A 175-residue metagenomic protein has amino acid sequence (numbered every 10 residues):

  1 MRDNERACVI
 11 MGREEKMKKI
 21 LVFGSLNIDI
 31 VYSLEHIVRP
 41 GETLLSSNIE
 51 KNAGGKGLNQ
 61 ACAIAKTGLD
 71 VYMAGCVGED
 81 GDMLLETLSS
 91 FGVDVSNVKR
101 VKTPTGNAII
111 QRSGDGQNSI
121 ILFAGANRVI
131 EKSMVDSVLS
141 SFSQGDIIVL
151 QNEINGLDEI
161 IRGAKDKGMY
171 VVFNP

Functional and structural regions predicted by a protein language model:
E14-P40: Positively charged, low-complexity intrinsically disordered leader regions
K16-V22, L26, E86-R100, R112-P175: Ribokinase/PfkB-type carbohydrate-kinase core domain
V38-G41, C62-T67, Q117-N118, V138-F142: A short alpha-helix capping/helix-coil boundary motif
P40-N107: Substrate-binding N-lobe of the ribokinase-like
